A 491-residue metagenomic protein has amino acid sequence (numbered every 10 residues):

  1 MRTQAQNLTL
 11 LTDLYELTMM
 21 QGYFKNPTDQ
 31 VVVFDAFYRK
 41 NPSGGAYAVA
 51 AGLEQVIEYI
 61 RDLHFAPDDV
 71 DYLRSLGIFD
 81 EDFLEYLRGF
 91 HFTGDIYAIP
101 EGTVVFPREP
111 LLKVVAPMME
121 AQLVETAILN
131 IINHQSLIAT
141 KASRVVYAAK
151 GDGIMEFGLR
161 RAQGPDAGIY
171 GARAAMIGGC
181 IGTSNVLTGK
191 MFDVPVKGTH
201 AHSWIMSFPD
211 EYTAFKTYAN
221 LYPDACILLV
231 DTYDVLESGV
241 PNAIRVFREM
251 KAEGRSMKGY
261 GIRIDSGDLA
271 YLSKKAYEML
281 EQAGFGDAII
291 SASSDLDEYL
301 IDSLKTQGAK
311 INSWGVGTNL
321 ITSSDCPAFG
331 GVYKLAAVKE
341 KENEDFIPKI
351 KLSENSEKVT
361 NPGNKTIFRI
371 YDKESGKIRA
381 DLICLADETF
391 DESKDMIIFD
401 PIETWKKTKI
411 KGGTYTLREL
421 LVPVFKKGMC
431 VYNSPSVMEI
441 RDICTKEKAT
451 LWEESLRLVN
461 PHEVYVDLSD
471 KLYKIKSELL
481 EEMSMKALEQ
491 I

Functional and structural regions predicted by a protein language model:
M1-D224, K251-A252, K334-I491: Ordered alpha/beta subdomains of enzyme catalytic regions
S203-C384: Glycine-rich phosphate/ribose-binding loops and adjacent secondary-structure elements that form binding surfaces
